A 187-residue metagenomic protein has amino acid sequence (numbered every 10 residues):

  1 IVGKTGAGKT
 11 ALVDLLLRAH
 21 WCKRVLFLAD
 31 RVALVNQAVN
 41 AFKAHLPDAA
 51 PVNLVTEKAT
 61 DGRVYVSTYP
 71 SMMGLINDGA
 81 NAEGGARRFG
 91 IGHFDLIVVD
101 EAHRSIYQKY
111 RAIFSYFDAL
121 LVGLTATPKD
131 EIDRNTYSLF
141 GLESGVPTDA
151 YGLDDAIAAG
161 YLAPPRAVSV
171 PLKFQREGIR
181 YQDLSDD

Functional and structural regions predicted by a protein language model:
I1-L16: Walker A/P-loop
L12-H20, A38, I113: Hydrophobic residues on the short alpha-helix immediately C-terminal to a glycine-rich phosphate/catalytic loop
W21-V25, V32-E57: Conserved helix-turn-beta segment of the N-terminal RecA-like "Helicase ATP-binding" lobe in SF1/SF2 helicases
C22-K23, A49, H93-F94, F117-L120 (+3 more regions): Short glycine-/polar-rich loops that comprise or flank the Walker A/P-loop and associated switch/sensor motifs
K43-G84: Inter-Walker segment of RecA-like/P-loop motor cores
P70-S71, G84-G123, T127-P128: SF2 helicase catalytic motif II
D78-D95, R104-I106, R134-Y151: Substrate-gripping "pore-loop 1 plus following alpha2 helix"
R134-D187: Interdomain helical connector at the RecA1-RecA2 junction of SF1/SF2 helicase-like NTPases
